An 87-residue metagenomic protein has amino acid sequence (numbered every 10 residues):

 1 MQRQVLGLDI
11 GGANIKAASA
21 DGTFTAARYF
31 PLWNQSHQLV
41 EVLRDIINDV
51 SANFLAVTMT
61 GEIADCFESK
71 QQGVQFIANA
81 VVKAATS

Functional and structural regions predicted by a protein language model:
M1-Q2, S51: Short helix-loop-beta connector
Q2-D45: Short glycine-rich, Thr/Ser-proximal phosphate-binding strand/loop in the N-terminal lobe of ATP-dependent enzymes
A17-D21, S51-A56: Short amphipathic alpha-helical segments, especially helix-boundary/capping motifs
L43-D49, K83: Short amphipathic alpha-helices and their capping/turn segments at secondary-structure boundaries
A52-S87: Short beta-strand-loop/turn "lid" adjacent to the catalytic site in phosphate-handling enzymes
